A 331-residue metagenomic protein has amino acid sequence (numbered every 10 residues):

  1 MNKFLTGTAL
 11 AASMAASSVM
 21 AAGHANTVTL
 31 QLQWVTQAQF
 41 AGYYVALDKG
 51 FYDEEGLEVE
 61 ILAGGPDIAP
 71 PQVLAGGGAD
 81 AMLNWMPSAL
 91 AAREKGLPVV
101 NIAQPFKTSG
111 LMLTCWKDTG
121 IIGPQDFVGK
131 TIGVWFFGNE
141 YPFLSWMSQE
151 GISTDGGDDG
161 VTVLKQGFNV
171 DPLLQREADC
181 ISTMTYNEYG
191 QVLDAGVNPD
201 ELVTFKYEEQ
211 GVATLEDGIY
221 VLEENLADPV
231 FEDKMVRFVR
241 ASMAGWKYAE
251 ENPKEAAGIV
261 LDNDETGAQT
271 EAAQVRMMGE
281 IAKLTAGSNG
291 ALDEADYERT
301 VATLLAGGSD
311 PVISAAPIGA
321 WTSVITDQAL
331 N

Functional and structural regions predicted by a protein language model:
M1-T8: Bacterial N-terminal signal peptides that target proteins for export
A16-M20: N-terminal signal peptide c-region/cleavage motif recognized by signal peptidases
G23-Q166, P172-Q175, D179-Y186, A213: Short, glycine-/small- and polar/acidic-enriched structural segments that line small-molecule recognition paths
D48, A75, E94, S148-I152 (+7 more regions): Sec-exported extracytoplasmic/periplasmic mature domains
P105-C115, P199-N225, V239, G279-E280 (+2 more regions): Periplasmic-binding protein-like
T154-V161, P199-V203, D228, E232 (+2 more regions): Short, surface-exposed acidic
A227-G308: Secondary-structure end/capping motifs
E298-N331: Conserved C-terminal helix/tail region of periplasmic/extracytoplasmic solute-binding proteins
